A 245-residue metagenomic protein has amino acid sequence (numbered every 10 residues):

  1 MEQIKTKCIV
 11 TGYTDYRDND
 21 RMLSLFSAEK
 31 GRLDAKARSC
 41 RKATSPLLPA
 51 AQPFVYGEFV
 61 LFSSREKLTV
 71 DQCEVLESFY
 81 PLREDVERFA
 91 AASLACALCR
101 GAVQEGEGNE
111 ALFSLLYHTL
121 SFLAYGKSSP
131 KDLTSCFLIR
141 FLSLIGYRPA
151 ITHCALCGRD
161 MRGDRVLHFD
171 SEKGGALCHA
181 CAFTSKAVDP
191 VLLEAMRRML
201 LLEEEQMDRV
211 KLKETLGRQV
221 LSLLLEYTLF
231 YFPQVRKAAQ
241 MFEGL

Functional and structural regions predicted by a protein language model:
M1-M22, F26-L245: Non-catalytic alpha-helical scaffolds and adjoining flexible linkers that form interface surfaces for assembly
